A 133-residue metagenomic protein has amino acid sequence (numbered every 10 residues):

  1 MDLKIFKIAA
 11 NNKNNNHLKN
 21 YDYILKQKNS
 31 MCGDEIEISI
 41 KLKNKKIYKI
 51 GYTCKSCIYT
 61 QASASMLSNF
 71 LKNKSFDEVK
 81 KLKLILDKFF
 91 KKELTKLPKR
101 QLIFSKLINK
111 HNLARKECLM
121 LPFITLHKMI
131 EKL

Functional and structural regions predicted by a protein language model:
M1-L133: Domain-level signature for proteins that mediate thiol-based redox and metal-cofactor handling
